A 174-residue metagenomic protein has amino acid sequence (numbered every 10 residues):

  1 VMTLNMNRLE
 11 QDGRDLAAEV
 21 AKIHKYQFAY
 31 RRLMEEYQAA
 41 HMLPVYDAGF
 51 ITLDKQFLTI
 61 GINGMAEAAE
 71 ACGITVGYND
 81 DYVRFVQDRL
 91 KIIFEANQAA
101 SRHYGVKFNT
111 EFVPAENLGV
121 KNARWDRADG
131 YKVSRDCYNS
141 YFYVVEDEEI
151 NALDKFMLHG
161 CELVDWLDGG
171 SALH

Functional and structural regions predicted by a protein language model:
V1, F57, G105-K107, A115 (+1 more regions): Active-site lining segments that contact anionic ligands and/or coordinate catalytic metals
V1-N63, E67-A71, H174: Structured mid-domain segments that build the active-site/substrate or prosthetic-cofactor binding neighborhood
L9-D12, I74-V76, E116-K121: Flexible loop/turn segments at secondary-structure boundaries
L33, I51-T52, C72-Y78, A96-K107: Secondary-structure transition/capping motifs at alpha-helix termini and the adjoining loop/turn into the next element
E36-F50, Y104-N122: A glycine-rich phosphate-binding loop feature that marks nucleotide/adenosyl-phosphate handling sites
Y78-N97: Short secondary-structure subsegments characteristic of cysteine-rich extracellular domains
V120, D126-H174: Catalytic alpha/beta core of large soluble enzyme barrels
